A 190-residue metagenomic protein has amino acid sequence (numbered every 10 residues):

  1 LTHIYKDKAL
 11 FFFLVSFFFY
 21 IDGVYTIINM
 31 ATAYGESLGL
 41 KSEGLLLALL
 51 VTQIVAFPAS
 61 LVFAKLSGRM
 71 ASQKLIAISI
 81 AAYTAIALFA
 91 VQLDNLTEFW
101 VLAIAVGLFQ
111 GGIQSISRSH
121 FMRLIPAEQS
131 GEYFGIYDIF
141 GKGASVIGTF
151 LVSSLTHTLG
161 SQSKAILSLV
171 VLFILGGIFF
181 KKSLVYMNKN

Functional and structural regions predicted by a protein language model:
L1-L14: Juxtamembrane intracellular "pre-TM" segments in multi-pass secondary transporters
N29-L45: Short amphipathic helix-loop junctions that connect adjacent transmembrane helices in Major Facilitator Superfamily/SLC
P58-S72, T156: Helix-to-loop junctions at the C-terminal end of transmembrane segments in multipass secondary transporters
K74-F89: Structural signature of the two symmetry-related core transmembrane helices
V91-A103: Helix-loop junctions at membrane interfaces in 12-TM secondary transporters
G112-P126: Intracellular juxtamembrane helix-capping segments at the cytosolic ends of symmetry-related transmembrane helices
S154-F173: A membrane-interface helix-boundary motif in multi-pass transporters
L167-N190: Multi-pass alpha-helical transporter architecture, strongest for 12-TM Major Facilitator/SLC carriers used
